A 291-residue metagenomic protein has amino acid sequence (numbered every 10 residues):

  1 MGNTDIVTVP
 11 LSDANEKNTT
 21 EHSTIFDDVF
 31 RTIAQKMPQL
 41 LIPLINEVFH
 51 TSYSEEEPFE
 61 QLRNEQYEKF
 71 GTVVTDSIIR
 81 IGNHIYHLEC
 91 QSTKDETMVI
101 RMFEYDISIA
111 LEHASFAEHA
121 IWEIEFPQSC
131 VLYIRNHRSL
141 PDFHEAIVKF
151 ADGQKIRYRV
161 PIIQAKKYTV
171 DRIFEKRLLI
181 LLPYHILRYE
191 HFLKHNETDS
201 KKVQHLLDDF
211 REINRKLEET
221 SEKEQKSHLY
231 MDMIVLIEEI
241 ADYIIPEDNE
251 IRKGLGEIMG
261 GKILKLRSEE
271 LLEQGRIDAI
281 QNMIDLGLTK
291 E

Functional and structural regions predicted by a protein language model:
M1-R188, E270: Accessory alpha/beta interaction modules
G2-T20, R80-S92, E118, H195-E291: Short, charged alpha-helical interaction segments and adjacent helix-coil junctions
K176-D199, Q204-D208: A cross-taxonomic marker for long C-terminal extensions/tails that follow the last structured domain
